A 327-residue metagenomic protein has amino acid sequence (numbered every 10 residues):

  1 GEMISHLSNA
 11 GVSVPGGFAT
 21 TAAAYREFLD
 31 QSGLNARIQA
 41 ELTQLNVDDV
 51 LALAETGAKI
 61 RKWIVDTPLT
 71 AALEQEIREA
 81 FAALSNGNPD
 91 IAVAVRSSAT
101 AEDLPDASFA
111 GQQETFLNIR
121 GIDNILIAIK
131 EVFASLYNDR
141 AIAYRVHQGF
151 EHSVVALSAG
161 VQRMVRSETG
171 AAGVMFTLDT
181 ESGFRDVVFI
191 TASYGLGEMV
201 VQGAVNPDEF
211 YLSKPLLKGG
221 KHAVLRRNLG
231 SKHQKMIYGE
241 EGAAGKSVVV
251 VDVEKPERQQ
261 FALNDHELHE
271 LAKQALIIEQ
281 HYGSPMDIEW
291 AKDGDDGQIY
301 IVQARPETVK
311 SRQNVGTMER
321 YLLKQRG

Functional and structural regions predicted by a protein language model:
G1-G160, K255-M286, G294-D295, I299-Q303 (+1 more regions): N-terminal beta-alpha lobe that positions the nucleotide/phosphoryl donor in ATP/NTP-coupled carboxylate activation
T115-L216, K221-H222: NTP-handling and nucleic-acid-processing catalytic cores
V187-D287, K292-D293, Y321-G327: Conserved catalytic alpha/beta cores of large enzymes that bind or transform nucleotide phosphates and polynucleotides
A192, V302-T308: Short beta->alpha transition motifs characteristic of CBS
E198-Q202, K310-G316: Cytochrome P450 core scaffold surrounding the K-helix E-X-X-R motif and the conserved "meander" helix-loop region
